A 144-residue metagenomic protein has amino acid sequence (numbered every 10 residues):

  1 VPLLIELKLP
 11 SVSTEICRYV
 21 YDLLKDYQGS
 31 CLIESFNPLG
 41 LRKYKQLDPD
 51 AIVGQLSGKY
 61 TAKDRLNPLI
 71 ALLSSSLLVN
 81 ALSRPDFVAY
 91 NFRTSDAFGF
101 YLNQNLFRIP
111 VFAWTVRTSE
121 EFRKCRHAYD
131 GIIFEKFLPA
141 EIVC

Functional and structural regions predicted by a protein language model:
V1-L3, L7-C144: Short loop-to-alpha-helix "cap/lid" segments that border enzyme active sites across diverse enzyme classes
